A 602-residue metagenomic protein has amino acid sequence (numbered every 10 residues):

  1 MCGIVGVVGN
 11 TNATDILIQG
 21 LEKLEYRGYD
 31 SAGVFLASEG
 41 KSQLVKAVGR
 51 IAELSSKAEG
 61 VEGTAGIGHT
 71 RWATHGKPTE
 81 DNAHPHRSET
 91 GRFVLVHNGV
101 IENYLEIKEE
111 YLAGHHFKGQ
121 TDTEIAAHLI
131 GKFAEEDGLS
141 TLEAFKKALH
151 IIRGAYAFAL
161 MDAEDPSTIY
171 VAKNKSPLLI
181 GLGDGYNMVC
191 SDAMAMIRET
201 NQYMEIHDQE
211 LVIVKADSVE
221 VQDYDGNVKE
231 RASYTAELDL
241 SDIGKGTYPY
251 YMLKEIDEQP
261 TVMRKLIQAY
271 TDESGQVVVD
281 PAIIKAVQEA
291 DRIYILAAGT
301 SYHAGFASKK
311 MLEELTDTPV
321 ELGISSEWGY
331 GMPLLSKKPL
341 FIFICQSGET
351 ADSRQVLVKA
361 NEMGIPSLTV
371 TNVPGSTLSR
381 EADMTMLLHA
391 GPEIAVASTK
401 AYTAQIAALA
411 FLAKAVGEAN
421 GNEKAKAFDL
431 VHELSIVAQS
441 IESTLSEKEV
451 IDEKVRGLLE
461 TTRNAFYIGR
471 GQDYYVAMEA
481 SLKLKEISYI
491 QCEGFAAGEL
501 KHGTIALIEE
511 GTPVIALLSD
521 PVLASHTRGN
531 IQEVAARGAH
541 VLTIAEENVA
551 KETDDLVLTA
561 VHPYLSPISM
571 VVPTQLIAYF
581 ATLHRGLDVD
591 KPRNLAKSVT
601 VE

Functional and structural regions predicted by a protein language model:
M1, E314-P319, S488, L542 (+2 more regions): In a subset of proteins, long, contiguous C-terminal domains/tails are tracked
M1-K245, P249, R264-Q268, D272-D291 (+4 more regions): Conserved short alpha-helical segments that host acidic/polar catalytic motifs at enzyme active sites
T11, S38, R198, F495 (+4 more regions): Gly/His-enriched, cation/cofactor- and phosphate-binding structural elements
G49, T64, G68-D81, A269-K285 (+3 more regions): Glycine-rich oxoanion-binding loops at beta->alpha junctions
P85-R87, Y170-V171, Y203-M204, L211 (+10 more regions): Replace "in large, NTP-powered and nucleic-acid-processing enzymes" with "in large, NTP-powered factors and other
I152-Y186, L459-E486, P521, R528: Acidic/histidine-rich
Q259-M263, I267-Y294, M363, M384-P513 (+1 more regions): Active-site phosphate/pyrophosphate-binding segments
K285-I436, R470, L517-A550, L558 (+1 more regions): Glycine-rich phosphate-binding loops that contact phosphosugars or nucleotide phosphates
